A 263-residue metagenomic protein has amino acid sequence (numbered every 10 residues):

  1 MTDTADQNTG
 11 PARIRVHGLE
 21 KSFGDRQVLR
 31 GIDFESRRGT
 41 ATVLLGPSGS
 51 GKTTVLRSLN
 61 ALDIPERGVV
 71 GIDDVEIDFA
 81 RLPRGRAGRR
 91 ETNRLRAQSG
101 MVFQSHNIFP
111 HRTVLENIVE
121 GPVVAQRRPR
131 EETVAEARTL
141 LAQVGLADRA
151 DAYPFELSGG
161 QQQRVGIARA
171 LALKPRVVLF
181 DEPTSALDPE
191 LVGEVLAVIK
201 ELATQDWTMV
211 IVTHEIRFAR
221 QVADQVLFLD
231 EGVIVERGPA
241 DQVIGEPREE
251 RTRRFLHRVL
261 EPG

Functional and structural regions predicted by a protein language model:
N60: Helix-to-loop junction immediately C-terminal to a conserved catalytic motif
G68-A80: Conserved ABC transporter NBD signature motif
I77-G100, R130-E131, E246-P247: ABC ATPase NBD coupling module
Y153-L157, Q161: Conserved ABC ATPase signature
A172-R176: A short, proline-enriched helix->beta-strand linker immediately N-terminal to the Walker B motif in ABC-type P-loop
R237-G238: ABC ATPase "signature
